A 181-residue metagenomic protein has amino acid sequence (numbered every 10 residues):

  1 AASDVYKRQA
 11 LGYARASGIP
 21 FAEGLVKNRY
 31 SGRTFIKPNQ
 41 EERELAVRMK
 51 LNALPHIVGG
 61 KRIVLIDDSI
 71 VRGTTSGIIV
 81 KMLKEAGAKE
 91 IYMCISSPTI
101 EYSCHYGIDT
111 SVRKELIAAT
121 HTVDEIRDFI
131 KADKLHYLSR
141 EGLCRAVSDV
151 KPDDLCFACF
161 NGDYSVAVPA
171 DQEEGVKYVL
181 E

Functional and structural regions predicted by a protein language model:
A1-Y6: Short, small-residue-biased leader/transition segments that mark boundaries at the very start of proteins
R8, T74, I78, H121: Conserved active-site and cofactor/substrate-binding residues in soluble primary-metabolism enzymes
G12: Active-site diphosphate/adenylate-binding microenvironment
A16-I63, E101-S111: Short, glycine/charge-rich flexible loops or terminal/linker lids adjacent to PRPP-binding catalytic cores
G18, D68, G87: Active-site-proximal glycine-rich helix-loop-beta segment
V47-K50, S76, A119: Amphipathic coiled-coil/heptad-repeat helices and related helical stalk/stem segments that mediate oligomerization
A53-V64, S69, T74-I79: Conserved structured catalytic cores and adjacent interaction surfaces of nucleotide-binding/hydrolyzing enzymes
V80-E181: PRPP-dependent phosphoribosyltransferase catalytic core
